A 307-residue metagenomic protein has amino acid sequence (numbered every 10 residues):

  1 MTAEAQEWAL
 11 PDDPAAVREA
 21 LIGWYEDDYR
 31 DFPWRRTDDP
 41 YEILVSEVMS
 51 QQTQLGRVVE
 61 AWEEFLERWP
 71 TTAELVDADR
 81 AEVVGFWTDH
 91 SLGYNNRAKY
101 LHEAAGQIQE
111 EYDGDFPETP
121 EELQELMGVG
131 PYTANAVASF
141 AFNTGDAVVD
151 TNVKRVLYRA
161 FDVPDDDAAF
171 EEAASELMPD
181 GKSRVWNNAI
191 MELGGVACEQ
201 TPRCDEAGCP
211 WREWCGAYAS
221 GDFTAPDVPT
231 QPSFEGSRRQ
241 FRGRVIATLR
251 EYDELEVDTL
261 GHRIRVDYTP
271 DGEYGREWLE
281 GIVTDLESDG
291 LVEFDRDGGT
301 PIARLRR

Functional and structural regions predicted by a protein language model:
E4-D13, A20, W24-Q240, T248-V257 (+1 more regions): Catalytic cores of DNA base-excision repair glycosylases
R238, R242, V292-E293: Short, intrinsically disordered, low-complexity segments enriched in Ser/Thr and Pro
D271-E287: Short amphipathic alpha-helical interaction segments
E287-P301: A short, conserved structural fragment
P301-R307: C-terminal engagement modules used by replication, chromatin/transcription, nuclear envelope/ESCRT, and ubiquitin
